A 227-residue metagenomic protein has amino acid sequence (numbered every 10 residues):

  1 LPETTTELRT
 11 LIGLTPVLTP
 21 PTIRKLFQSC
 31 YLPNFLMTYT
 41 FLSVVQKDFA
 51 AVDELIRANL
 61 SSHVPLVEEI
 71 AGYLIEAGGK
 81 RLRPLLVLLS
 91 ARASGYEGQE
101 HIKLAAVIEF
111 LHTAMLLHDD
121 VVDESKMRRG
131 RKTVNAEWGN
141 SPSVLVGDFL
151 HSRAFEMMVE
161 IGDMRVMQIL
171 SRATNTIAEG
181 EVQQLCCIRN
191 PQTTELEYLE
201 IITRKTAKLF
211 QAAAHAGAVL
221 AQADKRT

Functional and structural regions predicted by a protein language model:
L1-P2, R9-T15: Polybasic, low-complexity intrinsically disordered segments
T5-E7, P20-I23: Alpha-helix boundary/capping motif
L26: Short polybasic linear motifs
F41: Conserved glycine-bearing catalytic or ligand-binding loops at nucleotide- and phosphate-handling centers of large
V44-Q46, A50-A51, R57-T227: Mg2+-dependent prenyl diphosphate-binding active-site environment of isoprenoid biosynthetic enzymes
